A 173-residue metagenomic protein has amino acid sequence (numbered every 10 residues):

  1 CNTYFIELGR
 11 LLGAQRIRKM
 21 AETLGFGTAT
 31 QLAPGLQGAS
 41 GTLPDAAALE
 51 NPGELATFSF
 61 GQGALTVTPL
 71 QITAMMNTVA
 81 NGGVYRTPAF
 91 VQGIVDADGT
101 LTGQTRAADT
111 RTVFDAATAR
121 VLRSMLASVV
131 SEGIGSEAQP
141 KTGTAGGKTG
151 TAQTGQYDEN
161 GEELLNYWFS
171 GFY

Functional and structural regions predicted by a protein language model:
C1-Y173: Beta-lactam-recognizing serine transpeptidase/beta-lactamase-like catalytic domain environment
